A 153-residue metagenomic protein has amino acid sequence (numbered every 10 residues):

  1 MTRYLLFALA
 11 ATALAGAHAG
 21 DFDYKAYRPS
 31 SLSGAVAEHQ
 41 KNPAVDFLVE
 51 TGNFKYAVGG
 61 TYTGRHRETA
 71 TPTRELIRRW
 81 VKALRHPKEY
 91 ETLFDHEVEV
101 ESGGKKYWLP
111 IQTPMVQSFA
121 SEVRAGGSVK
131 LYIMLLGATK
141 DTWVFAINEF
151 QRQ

Functional and structural regions predicted by a protein language model:
M1-T2, I133: Amphipathic, low-complexity, repeat-rich surface-exposed segments
T2-A13: Sec-dependent N-terminal signal peptides
H18-Q153: OB-fold and OB-like single-stranded nucleic-acid-recognition modules and their adjacent interaction interfaces
